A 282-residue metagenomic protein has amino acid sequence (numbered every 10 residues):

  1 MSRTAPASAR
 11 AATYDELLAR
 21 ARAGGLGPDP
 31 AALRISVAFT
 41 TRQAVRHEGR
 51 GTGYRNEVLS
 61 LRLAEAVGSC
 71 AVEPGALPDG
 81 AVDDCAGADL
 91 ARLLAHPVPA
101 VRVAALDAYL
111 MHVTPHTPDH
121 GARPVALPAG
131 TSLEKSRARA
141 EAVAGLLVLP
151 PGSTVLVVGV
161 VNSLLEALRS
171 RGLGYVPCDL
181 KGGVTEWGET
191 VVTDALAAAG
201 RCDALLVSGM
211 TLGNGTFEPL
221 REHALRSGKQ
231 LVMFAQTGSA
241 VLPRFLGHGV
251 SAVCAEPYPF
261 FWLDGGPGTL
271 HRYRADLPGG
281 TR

Functional and structural regions predicted by a protein language model:
S2-G159, T281-R282: Electropositive, gly/pro-rich neighborhoods at or near active sites that engage anionic ligands
P150, A198-G200, E222-G228: Short, conserved loop/helix-junction motifs that constitute active-site signature segments in enzyme catalytic cores
L156, D203-S208: Structural motif
A167-L168, T216-H223, R244: A short acidic, amphipathic alpha-helical/loop segment
G172-L173, R226-Q230: A short helix->loop->beta-strand "cap" motif at the edges of active sites that frequently abuts
G172-T185: NAD(P)-binding Rossmann-fold cofactor-contacting core
E189-R201: Short acidic low-complexity segments
Q230-R282: C-terminal functional extensions of proteins
